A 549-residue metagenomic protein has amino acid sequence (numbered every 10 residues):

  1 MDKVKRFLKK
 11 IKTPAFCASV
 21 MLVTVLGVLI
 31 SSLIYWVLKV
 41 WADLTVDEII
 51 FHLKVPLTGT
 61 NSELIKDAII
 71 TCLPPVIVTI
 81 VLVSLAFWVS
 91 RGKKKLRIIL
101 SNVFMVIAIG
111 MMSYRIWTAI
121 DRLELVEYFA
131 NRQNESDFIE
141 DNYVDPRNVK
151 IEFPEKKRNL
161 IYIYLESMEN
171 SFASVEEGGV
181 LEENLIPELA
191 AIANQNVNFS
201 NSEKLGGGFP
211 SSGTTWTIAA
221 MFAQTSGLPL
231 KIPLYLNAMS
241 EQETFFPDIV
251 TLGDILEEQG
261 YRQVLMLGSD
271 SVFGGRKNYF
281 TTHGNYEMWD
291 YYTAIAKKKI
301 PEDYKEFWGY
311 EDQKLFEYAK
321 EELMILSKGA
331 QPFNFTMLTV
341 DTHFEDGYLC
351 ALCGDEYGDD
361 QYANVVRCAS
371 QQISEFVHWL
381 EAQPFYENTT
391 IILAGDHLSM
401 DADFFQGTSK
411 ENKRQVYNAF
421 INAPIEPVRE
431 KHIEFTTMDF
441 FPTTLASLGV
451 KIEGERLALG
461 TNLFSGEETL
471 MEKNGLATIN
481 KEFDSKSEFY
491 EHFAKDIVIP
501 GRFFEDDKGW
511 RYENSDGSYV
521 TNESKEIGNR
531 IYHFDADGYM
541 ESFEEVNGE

Functional and structural regions predicted by a protein language model:
M1-A130: Transmembrane and membrane-interface helices of multi-pass, inner-membrane envelope-modifying transferases
K5, K54, K66, I70 (+8 more regions): Generic detector of well-ordered alpha-helical segments enriched in charged/polar residues, highlighting helical
K5-F7, I161, D516: Residue-level detector of intrinsically disordered/flexible regions characterized by low predicted structural confidence
Y128-D145: Short extracytoplasmic/periplasmic juxtamembrane "stem" segments immediately C-terminal to an N-terminal membrane anchor
P146-I499: Solvent-exposed soluble domains appended to multi-pass membrane proteins
I499-E549: Extracellular adhesion/carbohydrate-binding repeat motifs centered on closely spaced tryptophans
